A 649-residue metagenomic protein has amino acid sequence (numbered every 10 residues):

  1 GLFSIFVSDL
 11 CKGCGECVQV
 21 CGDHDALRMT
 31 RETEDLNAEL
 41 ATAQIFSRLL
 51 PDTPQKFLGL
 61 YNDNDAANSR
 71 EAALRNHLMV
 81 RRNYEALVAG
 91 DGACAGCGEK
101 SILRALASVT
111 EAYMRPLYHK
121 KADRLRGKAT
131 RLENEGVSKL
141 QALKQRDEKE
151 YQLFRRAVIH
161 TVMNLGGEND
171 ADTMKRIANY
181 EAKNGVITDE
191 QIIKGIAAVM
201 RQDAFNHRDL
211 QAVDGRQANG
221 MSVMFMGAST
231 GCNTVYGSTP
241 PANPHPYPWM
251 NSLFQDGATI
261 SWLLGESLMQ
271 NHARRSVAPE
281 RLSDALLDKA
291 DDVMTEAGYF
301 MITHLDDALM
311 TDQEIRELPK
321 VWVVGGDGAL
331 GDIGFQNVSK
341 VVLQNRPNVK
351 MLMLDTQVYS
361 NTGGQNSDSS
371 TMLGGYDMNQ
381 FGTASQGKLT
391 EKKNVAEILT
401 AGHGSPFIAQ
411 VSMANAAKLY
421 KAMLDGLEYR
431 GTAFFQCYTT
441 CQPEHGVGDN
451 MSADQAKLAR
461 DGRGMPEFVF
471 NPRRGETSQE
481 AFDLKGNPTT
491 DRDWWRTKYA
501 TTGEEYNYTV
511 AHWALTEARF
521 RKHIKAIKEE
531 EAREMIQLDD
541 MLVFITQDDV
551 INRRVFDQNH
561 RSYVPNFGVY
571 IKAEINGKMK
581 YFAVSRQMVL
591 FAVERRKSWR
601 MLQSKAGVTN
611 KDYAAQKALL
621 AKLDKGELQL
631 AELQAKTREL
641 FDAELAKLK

Functional and structural regions predicted by a protein language model:
G1, D9, D23, M29-A66 (+2 more regions): Primarily the internal scaffold of c-type cytochrome electron-transfer domains, especially repeated/multiheme c-type
G1, F6, K12, E16-E39 (+4 more regions): Iron-sulfur cluster-binding cysteine motifs and their immediate structural context in ferredoxin-like electron-transfer
S4-C14, G92-G96, G328, S385-L389 (+1 more regions): Hydrophobic alpha-helical scaffolding
F6-L10, C14, G22-H24, M29-E32 (+5 more regions): Generic beta-strand/beta-sheet core signal
K12-V20, R28-M29, E34-A38, Y113 (+5 more regions): Flexible loop/turn segments at secondary-structure boundaries
L50-Y376, S385-T390, T400-G402: Cofactor-binding active-site loop characterized by glycine-rich and histidine/acidic residues
A242-H245, D425-L648: Glycine/aspartate-rich loop-and-adjacent alpha/beta segment that forms the canonical ThDP
T303-M310, E314-V323, L330-A500, Y506: Glycine-rich ThDP/TPP pyrophosphate-binding loop and its adjacent helix/strand module within ThDP-dependent enzymes
